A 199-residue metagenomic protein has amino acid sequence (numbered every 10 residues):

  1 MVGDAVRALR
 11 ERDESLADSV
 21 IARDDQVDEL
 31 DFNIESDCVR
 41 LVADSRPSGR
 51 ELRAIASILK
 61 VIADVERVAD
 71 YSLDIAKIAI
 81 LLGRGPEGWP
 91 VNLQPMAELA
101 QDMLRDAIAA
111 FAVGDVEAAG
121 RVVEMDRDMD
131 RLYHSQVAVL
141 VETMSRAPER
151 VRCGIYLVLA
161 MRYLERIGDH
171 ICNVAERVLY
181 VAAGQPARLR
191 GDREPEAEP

Functional and structural regions predicted by a protein language model:
M1-P199: Cytosolic, long alpha-helical scaffolding segments
